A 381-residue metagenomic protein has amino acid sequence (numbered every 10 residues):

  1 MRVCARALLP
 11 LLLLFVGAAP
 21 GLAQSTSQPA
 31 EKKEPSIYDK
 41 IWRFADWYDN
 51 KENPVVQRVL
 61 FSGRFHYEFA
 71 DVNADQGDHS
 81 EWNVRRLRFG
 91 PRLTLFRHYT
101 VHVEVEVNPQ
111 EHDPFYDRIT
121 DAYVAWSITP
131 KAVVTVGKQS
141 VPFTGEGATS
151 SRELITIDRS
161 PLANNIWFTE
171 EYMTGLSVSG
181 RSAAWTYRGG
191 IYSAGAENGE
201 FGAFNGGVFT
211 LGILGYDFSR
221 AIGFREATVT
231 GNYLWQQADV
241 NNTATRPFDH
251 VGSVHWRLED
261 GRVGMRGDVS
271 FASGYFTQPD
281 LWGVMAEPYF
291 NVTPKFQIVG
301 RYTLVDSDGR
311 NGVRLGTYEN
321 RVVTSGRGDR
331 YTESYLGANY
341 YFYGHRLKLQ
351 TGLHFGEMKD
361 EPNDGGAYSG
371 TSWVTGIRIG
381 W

Functional and structural regions predicted by a protein language model:
M1-L9: Bacterial N-terminal signal peptides that target proteins for export
A5, E171-Y172, G207, D249 (+2 more regions): A structural signal for well-ordered alpha-helical scaffolds and beta->alpha junctions
L8-G21, T375: Hydrophobic alpha-helical targeting segments used for export or membrane insertion
F15, A19-H66, W381: N-terminal periplasmic/intermembrane-space "pro-region" immediately following the signal or transit peptide
T26-P35, N73-G77, F96, P114 (+3 more regions): Outer-membrane beta-barrel pore domains
R43-W47, T210-F218, L336-N339, G376-R378: Short, well-ordered amphipathic alpha-helices
W47-E197, G206-A221, V284-R310: Outer membrane beta-barrel
